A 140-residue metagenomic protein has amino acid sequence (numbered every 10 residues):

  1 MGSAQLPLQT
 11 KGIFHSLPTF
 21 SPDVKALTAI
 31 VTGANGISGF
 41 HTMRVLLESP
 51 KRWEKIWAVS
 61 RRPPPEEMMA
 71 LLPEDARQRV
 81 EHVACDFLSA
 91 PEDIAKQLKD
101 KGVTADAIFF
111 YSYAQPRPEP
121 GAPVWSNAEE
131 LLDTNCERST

Functional and structural regions predicted by a protein language model:
M1-G2: Universal eukaryotic N-terminal targeting presequences
Q5-R52: N-terminal Rossmann NAD(P)H-binding glycine-rich loop of SDR-like oxidoreductase domains
T32, V59, F109-Y113: SDR active-site strand-loop-helix element
G36-I37, P63-P64, A114-R117: Short, solvent-exposed loop/turn segments at secondary-structure junctions
E54-W57: Conserved beta-strand positions in the Rossmann-like core of class I SAM-dependent methyltransferases
V59-P63, F87: N-terminal Rossmann-fold cofactor-binding loop
M68, E74-N135: NAD(P)H-binding glycine-rich loop region in Rossmannoid oxidoreductase-like domains and their noncatalytic homologs
S139-T140: Conserved internal alpha-helix within the Rossmann fold of NAD(P)-dependent oxidoreductases
